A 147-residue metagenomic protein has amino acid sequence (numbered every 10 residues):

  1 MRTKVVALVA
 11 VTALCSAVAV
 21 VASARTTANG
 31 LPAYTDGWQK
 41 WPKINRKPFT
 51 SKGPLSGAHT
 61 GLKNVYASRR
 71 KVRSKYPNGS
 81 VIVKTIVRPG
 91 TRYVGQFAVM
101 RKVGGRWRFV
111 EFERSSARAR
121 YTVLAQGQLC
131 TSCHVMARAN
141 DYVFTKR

Functional and structural regions predicted by a protein language model:
M1-V9: Bacterial N-terminal signal peptides that target proteins for export
V9-A17: Bacterial N-terminal signal peptides
S23-L55, R73-R147: Sequence context surrounding c-type heme c attachment/ligation sites in exported
H59-V72, V83-K84: N-terminal post-signal-peptidase region of extra-cytosolic proteins
